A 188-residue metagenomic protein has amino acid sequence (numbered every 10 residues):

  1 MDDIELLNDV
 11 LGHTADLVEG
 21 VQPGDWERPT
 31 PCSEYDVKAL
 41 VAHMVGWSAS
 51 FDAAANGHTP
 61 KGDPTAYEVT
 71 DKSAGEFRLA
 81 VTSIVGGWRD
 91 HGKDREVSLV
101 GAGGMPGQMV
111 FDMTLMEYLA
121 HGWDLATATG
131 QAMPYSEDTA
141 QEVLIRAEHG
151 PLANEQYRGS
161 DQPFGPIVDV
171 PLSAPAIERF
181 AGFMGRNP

Functional and structural regions predicted by a protein language model:
D2-H13, G20-S33, A49-P188: Structured surface interface patches that mediate subunit assembly and partner/cofactor docking
L40: Extended, alpha-helix-rich binding/interface surfaces that flank or overlap catalytic cores and mediate recognition
M44: Glycine-rich loop at the start of a catalytic domain that most often binds anionic cofactors/ligands
